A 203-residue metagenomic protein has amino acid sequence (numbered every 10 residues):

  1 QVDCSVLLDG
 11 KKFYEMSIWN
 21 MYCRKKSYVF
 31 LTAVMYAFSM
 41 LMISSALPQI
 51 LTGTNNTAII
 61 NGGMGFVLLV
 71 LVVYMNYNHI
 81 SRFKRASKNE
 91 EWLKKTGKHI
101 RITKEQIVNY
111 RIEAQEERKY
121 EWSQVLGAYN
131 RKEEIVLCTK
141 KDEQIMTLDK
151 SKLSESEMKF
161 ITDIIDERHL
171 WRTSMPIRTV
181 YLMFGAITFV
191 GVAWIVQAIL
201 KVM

Functional and structural regions predicted by a protein language model:
Q1-F38, F160-F184: N-terminal membrane-targeting/pre-transmembrane regions
V2, E116-Y120, Q144-M146: Short beta-strand segments
V34, L47-L68, M203: Hydrophobic alpha-helical transmembrane segments
Y36-S44, G65-Y74, F189-W194: Hydrophobic core of alpha-helical transmembrane segments in multi-pass integral membrane proteins
M75-K119: Conserved beta-hairpin
H79-E91, Y129-R178: Acidic, Ser/Thr- and proline-rich intrinsically disordered linker/docking segments of eukaryotic scaffolds
I107-N109, R118-E133: Phosphoinositide-dependent membrane-docking surfaces
V192-M203: Juxtamembrane boundary at the C-terminal end of a transmembrane helix
